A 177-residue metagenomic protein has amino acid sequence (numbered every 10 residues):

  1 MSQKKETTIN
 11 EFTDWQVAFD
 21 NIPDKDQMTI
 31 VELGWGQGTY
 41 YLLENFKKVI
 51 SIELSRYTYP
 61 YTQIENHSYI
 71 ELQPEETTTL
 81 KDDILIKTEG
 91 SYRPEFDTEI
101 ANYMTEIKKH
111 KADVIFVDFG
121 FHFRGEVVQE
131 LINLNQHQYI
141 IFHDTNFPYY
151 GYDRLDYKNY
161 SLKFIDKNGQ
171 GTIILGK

Functional and structural regions predicted by a protein language model:
M1-F12, P23, D83-E95: Glycine-rich phosphate-binding "P-loop"
T7-D14, E95-N102, H122-E126: Soluble or luminal CAZymes and related metallo-dependent hydrolases
T8-L80: SAM cofactor-binding core of SAM-dependent methyltransferases, primarily the Rossmann-like beta-alpha-beta module
V17-N21, D26, E44-K48, D82 (+4 more regions): Polar/charged alpha-helical tracts
Q27-N45, I52, D113-F121, I132-N135 (+2 more regions): Conserved SAM-binding loop
I52-S55, E71-L72, S91, Q136-I140 (+1 more regions): Short, surface-exposed linear patches
P60-K109: S-adenosyl-L-methionine
A101-K108, V114, G120-K177: C-terminal substrate-binding/active-site "lid" region of AdoMet-derived donor-dependent transferases
